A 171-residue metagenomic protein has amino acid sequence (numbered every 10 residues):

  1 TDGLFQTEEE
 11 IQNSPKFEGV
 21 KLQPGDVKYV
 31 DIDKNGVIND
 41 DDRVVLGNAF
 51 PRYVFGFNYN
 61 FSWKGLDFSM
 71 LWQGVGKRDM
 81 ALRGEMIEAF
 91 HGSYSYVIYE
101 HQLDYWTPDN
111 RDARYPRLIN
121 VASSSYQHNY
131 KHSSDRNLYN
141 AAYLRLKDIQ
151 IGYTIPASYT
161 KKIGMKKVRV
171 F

Functional and structural regions predicted by a protein language model:
T1-G47, T107-N110: Conserved small-residue
P15, P24, V75-R169: Extracytoplasmic gating/loop element in the C-terminal half of outer-membrane beta-barrel translocons and assembly
I38, R43-F50, L82, Y139-A142: Outer-membrane beta-barrel proteins
V45-L46, F55-N58, S158-T160: Generic recognition of flexible, low-complexity loop/linker segments
Y53-Y59, L66, L146-I151: Hydrophobic, lipid-facing positions within transmembrane beta-strands of outer-membrane proteins
S62, Q73-V75: Outer-membrane beta-barrel pore domains and translocons
G65-F68, S158-Y159: Repeated loop/turn-to-beta-strand initiation elements of outer-membrane beta-barrel proteins
